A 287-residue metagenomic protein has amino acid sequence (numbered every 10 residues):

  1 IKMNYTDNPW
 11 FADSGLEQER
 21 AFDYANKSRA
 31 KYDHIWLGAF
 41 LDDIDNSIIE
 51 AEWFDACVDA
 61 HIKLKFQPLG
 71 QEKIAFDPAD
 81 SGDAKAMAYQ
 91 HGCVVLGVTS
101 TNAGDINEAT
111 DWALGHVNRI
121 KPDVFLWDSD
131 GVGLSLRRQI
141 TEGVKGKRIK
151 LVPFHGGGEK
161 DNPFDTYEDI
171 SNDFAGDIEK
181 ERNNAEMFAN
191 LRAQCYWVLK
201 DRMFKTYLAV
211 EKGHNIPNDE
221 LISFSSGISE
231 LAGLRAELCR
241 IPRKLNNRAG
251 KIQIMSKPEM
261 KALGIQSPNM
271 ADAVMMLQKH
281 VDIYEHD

Functional and structural regions predicted by a protein language model:
I1-D23, L134-P153: ASCE P-loop NTPase helicase motor core
P9-F76, Y89: ATPase catalytic-site recognition across NTP-hydrolyzing enzymes
I74-A84: Short acidic, Gly/Ser-rich segments with clustered Asp/Glu that frequently serve as metal-coordination loops in enzyme
H91-I252, Y284-E285: Mg2+-dependent endonuclease catalytic cores in nucleic-acid-processing enzymes, primarily RNase H-like
F188-R192, K261-M270: Structural motif
N246-S267: Inter-lobe coupling/hinge region of RecA-like P-loop helicase motors
L263, Y284-D287: Enriched but not universal
